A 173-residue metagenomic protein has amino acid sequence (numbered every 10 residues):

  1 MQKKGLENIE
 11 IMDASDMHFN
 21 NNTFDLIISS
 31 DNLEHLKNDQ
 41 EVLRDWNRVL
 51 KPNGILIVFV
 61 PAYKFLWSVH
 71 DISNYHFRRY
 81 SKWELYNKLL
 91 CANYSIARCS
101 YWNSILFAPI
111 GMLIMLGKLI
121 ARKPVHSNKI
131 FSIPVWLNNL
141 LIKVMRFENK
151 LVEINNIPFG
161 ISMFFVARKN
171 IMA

Functional and structural regions predicted by a protein language model:
M1-S68, E84-Y86, F165-K169: Conserved SAM-binding loop
K4-N8, N74-F77, I114-G117: Short, hinge-like loop/turn segments at secondary-structure boundaries
M12-S15, L85, L89, K143-V152: An amphipathic, basic-hydrophobic alpha-helix
F65-S68, I105-P109: Short catalytic/ligand-binding loop motif for oxyanion handling, primarily in non-cytosolic enzymes, centered on
S68-K88, Y101-W102: Acceptor-substrate binding/catalytic loop of class I
C91-Y94, K169: A structural motif corresponding to the C-terminal end of an alpha-helix and its immediate exit/capping segment
Y94-S104: Conserved S-adenosyl-L-methionine
L106-A173: A C-terminal cap/extension of S-adenosyl-L-methionine-dependent methyltransferases that defines the acceptor-substrate
